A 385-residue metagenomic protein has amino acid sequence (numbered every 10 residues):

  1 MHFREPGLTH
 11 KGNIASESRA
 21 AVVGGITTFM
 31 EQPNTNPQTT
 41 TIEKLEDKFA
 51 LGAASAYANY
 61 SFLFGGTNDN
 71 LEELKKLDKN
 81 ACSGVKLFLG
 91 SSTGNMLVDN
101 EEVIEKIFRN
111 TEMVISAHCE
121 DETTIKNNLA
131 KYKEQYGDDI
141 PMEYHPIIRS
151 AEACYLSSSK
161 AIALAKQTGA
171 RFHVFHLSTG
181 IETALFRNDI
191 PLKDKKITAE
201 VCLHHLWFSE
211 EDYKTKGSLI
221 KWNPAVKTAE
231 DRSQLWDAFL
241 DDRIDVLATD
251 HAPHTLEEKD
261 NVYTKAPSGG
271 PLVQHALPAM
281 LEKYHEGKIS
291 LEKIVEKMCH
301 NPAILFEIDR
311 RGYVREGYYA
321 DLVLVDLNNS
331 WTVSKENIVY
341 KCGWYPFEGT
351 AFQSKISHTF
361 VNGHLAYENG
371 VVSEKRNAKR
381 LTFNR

Functional and structural regions predicted by a protein language model:
M1-S55: Metal-associated gating/positioning segment near the N- to mid-region
H10-S18, N68-L77, K160: Short, acidic/polar
A21, G25, Y60, V85 (+10 more regions): Divalent metal-coordination and catalytic microenvironments
M30-E31, S61-F64, R171-H176: Short catalytic-loop micro-motif centered on adjacent basic/acidic residues
A50-G66: A glycine-rich helix N-cap at a beta->alpha junction
E72-L247: Histidine/acidic residue-rich metal-binding segments in metalloenzymes
D139-K160, L164-G169, L219, L240-L247 (+1 more regions): His/Asp/Glu-enriched, well-ordered alpha-helical/loop segment that forms or immediately abuts the divalent-metal
V262-K265, E316-T382: C-terminal cap of metal-dependent C-N hydrolases
